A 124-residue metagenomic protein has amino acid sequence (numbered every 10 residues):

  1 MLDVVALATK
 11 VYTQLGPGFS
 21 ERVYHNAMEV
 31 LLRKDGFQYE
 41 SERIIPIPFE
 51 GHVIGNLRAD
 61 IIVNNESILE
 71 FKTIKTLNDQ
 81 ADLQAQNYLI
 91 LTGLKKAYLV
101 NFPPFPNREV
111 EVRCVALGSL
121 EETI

Functional and structural regions predicted by a protein language model:
M1-G36, K96, R108-E109, A116-I124: Solvent-exposed, charged helical/coil patches that constitute nucleic-acid or partner-interaction surfaces
G16, A59-K75, Y88: Conserved catalytic cores of phosphodiester-cleaving nucleases, focusing on short active-site segments
N26, N56, I62-V63, G118: N-terminal, polar/charged subdomain of small-to-medium soluble alpha/beta proteins
D35-G51: A short acidic/basic microdomain associated with nuclease active sites
R43, G55-L57, K95: Short beta-strand or tight-loop elements that sit immediately N-terminal to catalytic metal-binding acidic residues
I54-G55, A81: Short solvent-exposed loop/turn micro-motifs enriched in small/polar/acidic residues
K72-T123: Nucleic-acid nuclease catalytic cores
